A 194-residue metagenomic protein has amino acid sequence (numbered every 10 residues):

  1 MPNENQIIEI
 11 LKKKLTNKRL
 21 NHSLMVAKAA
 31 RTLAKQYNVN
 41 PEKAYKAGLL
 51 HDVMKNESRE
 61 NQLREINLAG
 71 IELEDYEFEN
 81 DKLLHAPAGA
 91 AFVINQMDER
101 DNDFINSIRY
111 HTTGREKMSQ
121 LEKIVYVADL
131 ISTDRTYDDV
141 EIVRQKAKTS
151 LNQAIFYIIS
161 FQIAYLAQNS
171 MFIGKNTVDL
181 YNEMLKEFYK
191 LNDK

Functional and structural regions predicted by a protein language model:
M1-I10, E187-K194: Short, Lys/Arg-enriched, disordered terminal segments
I8-K13, Q36-Y157: Divalent metal-dependent catalytic cores for phosphoryl transfer on phosphate-bearing substrates
A29-A30, G89: Short, well-ordered amphipathic alpha-helical segments that serve as non-catalytic structural scaffolds within diverse
N152-I159, L166-S170: Helix-rich interaction surfaces within compact, conserved domain-sized segments that mediate assembly or partner
A164-K194: Charged phosphate-binding loop/patch that engages nucleotide di/tri-phosphates or the phosphate backbone of nucleic
